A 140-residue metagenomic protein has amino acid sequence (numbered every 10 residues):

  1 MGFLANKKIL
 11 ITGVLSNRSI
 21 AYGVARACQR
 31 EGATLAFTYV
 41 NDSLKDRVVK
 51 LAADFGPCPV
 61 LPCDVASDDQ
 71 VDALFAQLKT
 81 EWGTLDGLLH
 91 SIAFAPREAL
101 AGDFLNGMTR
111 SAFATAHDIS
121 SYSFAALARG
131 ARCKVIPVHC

Functional and structural regions predicted by a protein language model:
G2-T38: Canonical Rossmann dinucleotide-binding motif of NAD(H)/NADP(H)-dependent dehydrogenases/reductases, specifically
T12, H90-S91, P137-C140: Structural signature of the Rossmann-like NAD(P)-dependent dehydrogenase/reductase core
V40-L44: Helix N-cap at the beta1-alpha1 junction of Rossmann-like dinucleotide-binding domains, i.e., the first residues
A52-D69: Rossmann-fold cofactor-recognition segment
P62-C63, G83-L100, S120: Rossmann-fold scaffold of SDR-type NAD(P)-dependent oxidoreductases
A66-E81: Conserved Rossmann-fold cofactor-binding substructure of NAD(P)-dependent oxidoreductases
A76, T80, A93-F94, T115-V138: Amphipathic alpha-helical dimer-interface segment in Rossmann-like NAD(P)H-dependent oxidoreductases
D86, G102-A126: Catalytic Tyr-X3-Lys loop
